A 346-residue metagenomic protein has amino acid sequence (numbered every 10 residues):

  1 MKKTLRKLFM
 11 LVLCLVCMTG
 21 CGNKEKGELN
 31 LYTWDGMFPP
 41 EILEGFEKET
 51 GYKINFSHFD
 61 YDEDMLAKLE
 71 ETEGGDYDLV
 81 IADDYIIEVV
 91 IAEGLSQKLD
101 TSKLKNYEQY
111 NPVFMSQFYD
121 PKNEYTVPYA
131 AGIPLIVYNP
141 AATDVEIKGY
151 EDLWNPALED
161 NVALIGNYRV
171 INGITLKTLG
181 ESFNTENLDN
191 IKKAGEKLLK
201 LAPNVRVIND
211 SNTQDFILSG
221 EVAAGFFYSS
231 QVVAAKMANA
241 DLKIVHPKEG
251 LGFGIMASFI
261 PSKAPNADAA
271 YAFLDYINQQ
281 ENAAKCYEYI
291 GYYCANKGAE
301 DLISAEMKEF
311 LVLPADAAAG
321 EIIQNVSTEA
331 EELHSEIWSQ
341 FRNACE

Functional and structural regions predicted by a protein language model:
M1-F9: Bacterial N-terminal signal peptides that target proteins for export
C17-G20: C-terminal motif of bacterial Sec signal peptides marking the signal peptidase cleavage site
G22-V89: Early extracytoplasmic/lumenal segment of secretory-pathway proteins
P39, D76-E221: Extracytoplasmic ligand-binding site segments that recognize negatively charged/polar headgroups
I87-V89, L218, A224-D241: A ligand-binding cleft/hinge motif common to bilobed small-molecule-binding domains
G132, K192-K200, A238-S262: Periplasmic-binding protein-like
M256, P261-A319: Mature extracytoplasmic/periplasmic domains
D316-E346: Conserved C-terminal helix/tail region of periplasmic/extracytoplasmic solute-binding proteins
